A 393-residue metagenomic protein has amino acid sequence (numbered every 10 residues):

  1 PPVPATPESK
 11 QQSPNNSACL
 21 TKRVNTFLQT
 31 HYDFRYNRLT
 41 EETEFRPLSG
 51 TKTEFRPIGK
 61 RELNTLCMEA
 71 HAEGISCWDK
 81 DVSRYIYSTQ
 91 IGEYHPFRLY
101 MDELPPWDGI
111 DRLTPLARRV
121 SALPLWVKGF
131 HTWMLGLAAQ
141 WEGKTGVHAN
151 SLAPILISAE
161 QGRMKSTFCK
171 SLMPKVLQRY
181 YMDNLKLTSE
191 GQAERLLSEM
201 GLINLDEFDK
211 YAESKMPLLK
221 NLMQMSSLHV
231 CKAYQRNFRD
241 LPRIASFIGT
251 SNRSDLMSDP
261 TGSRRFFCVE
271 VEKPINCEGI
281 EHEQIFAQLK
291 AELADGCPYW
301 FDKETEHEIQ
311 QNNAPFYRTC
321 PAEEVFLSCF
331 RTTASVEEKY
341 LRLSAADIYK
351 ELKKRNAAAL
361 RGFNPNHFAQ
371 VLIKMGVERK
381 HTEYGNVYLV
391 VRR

Functional and structural regions predicted by a protein language model:
P1-I110, S121-K128, K354, A358-A359 (+2 more regions): N-terminal nucleic-acid engagement/recognition segments and initiation subdomains in replication, restriction
I86-S198: P-loop NTPase catalytic core of nucleic-acid-dependent motor ATPases
A193-S198, K232-T250: AAA+/SF3 P-loop NTPase mechanochemical coupling elements
M200-M223, M257-G262: Conserved AAA+/SF3 P-loop NTPase catalytic/coupling segment centered on the Walker-B
M216-R239: Conserved catalytic/switch belt of AAA+ P-loop NTPases
M257-N276: A short helix-turn-beta junction within AAA+ P-loop NTPase domains corresponding to the substrate/partner-engaging
E278-N313: Long, low-complexity, charged/polar intrinsically disordered regions in eukaryotic proteins
W300-R393: DNA transaction DNA-binding modules
